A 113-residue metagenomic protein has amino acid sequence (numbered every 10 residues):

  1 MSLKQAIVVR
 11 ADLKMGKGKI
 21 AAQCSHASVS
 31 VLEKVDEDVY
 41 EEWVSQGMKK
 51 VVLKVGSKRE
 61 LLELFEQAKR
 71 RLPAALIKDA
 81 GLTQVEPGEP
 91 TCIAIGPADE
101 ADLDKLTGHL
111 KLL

Functional and structural regions predicted by a protein language model:
S2-V35: Glycine- and Gly-Pro-enriched alpha-helical subdomains that act as flexible, kink-prone "lid/hinge" or packing modules
A6-V9, Q46-G56, R70-L113: Short basic, glycine-rich beta-strand/loop surfaces that mediate nucleic-acid
K17, A21-S25, L61, D99 (+1 more regions): Generic structural signal for well-ordered, non-membrane alpha-helical segments in soluble metabolic enzymes
A22, Y40, L106-T107: Positively charged, polar, low-complexity stretches
K34-D38, D99-D102: Short helix-capping/linker segments at secondary-structure and domain boundaries
V35-V51: Active-site pocket-lining segment
E60-F65, K69: Alpha/propeptide regions of enzymes that mature by internal proteolysis
